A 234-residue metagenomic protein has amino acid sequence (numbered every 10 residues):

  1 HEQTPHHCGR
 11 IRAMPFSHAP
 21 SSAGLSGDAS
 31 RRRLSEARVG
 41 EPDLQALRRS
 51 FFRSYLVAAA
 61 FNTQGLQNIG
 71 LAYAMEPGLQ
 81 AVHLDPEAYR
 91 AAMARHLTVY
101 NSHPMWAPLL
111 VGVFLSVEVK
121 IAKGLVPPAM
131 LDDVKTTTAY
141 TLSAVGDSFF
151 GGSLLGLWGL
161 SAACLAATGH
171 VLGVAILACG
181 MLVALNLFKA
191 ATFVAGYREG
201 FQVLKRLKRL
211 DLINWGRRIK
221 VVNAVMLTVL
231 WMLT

Functional and structural regions predicted by a protein language model:
Q3-P127: Soluble N-terminal domains of membrane-associated systems
L109-L115, F150-A162, N223-W231: Hydrophobic alpha-helical transmembrane segments of multi-pass integral membrane proteins
G112, G124-T141: Extended, low-charge hydrophobic alpha-helical regions
P127-V134, G196-L212: Juxtamembrane inter-helical linkers in multi-pass membrane proteins
D133-A166, H170, A175-I176: Transmembrane alpha-helical segments and their cytosolic interface motifs in multi-pass membrane proteins
L172-N186: Alpha-helical transmembrane segments
L185-G196: Juxtamembrane membrane-interface segments at transmembrane alpha-helix termini
K189, L212-T234: Alpha-helical transmembrane segments of helical membrane proteins, especially in multi-pass transport, channel
